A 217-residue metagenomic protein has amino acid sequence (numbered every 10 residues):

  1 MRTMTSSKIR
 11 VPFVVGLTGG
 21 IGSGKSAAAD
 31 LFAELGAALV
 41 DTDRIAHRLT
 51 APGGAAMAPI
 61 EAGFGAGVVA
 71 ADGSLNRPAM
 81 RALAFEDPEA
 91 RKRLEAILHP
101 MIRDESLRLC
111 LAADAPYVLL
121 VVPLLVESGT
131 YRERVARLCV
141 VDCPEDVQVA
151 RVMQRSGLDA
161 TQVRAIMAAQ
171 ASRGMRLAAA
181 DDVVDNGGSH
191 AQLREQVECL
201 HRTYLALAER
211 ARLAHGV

Functional and structural regions predicted by a protein language model:
M1-L75, E198, R202-V217: Glycine-rich phosphate-binding loop of ATP-dependent small-molecule kinases
G24, D43, L94, L119 (+3 more regions): Residue-level signal for inorganic ion chemistry
A38, R137, D181-D182: Well-ordered beta-strand positions
R44-H47, C143-D146, A165-A168, H190: Short, acidic/turn-prone active-site loops that include or flank metal/cofactor- and phosphate-binding residues
R44-Y117: ATP-dependent small-molecule kinase phosphotransfer cores that center on conserved nucleotide phosphate-binding segments
M57-E61, E145-M153, A160, R164: An amphipathic alpha-helix signature
R103-A112, Y117-Q154: ATP-dependent NMP and nucleoside kinases share a basic, alpha-helical "lid"
E105-S106, D114, R132-E133, Q154 (+2 more regions): Small-molecule kinase domains that catalyze NTP-dependent phosphoryl transfer to phosphate-bearing small molecules
